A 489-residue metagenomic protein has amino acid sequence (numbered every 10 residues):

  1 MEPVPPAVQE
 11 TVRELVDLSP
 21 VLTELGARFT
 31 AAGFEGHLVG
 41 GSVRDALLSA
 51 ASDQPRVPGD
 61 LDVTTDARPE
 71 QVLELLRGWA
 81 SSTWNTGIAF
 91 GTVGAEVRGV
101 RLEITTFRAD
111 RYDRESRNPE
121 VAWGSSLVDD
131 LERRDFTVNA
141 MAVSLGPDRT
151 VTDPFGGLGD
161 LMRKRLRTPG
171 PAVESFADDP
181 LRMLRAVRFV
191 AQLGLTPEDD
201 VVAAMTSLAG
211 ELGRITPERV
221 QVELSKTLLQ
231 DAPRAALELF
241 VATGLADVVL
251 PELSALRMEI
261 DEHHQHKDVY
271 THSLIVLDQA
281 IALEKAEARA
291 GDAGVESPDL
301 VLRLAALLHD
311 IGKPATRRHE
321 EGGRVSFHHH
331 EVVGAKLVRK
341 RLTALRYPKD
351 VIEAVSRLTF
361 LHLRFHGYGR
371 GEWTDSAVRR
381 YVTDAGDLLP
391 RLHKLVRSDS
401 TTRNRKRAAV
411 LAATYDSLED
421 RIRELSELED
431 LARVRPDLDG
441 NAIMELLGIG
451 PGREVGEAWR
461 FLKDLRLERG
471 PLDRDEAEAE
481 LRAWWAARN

Functional and structural regions predicted by a protein language model:
M1-N489: Catalytic cores of the polymerase beta-like nucleotidyltransferase superfamily and closely associated nucleotide
